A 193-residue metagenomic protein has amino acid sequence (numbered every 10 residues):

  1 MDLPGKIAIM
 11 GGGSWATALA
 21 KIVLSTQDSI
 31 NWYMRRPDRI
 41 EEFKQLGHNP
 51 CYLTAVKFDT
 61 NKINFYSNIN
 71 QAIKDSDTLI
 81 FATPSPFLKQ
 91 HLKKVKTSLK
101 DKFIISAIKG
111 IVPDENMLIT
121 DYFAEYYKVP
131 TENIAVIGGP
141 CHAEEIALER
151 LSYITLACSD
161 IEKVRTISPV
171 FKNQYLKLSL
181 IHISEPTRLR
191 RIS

Functional and structural regions predicted by a protein language model:
M1-V56, I63-S67: NAD(P)+-binding Rossmann beta1-loop-alpha1 motif at the extreme N-terminus of oxidoreductases
A16, P86-K89, I111-V112, E162 (+1 more regions): Glycine-rich nucleotide phosphate-binding loop and flanking beta-alpha elements of Rossmann-like dinucleotide-binding
V56-F65, P130-N133, Q174-L176: A short helix-to-beta-strand connector/capping loop
Y66-K74, T78-L151, I167-S168: Rossmann-like NAD(P)(H) cofactor-binding subdomain of soluble oxidoreductases
L151-K177: Conserved anion/nucleotide-ligand pocket segment
I181-S193: Single conserved hydrophobic/aromatic residue that forms the stacking wall/gate of nucleotide- or nucleobase-binding
